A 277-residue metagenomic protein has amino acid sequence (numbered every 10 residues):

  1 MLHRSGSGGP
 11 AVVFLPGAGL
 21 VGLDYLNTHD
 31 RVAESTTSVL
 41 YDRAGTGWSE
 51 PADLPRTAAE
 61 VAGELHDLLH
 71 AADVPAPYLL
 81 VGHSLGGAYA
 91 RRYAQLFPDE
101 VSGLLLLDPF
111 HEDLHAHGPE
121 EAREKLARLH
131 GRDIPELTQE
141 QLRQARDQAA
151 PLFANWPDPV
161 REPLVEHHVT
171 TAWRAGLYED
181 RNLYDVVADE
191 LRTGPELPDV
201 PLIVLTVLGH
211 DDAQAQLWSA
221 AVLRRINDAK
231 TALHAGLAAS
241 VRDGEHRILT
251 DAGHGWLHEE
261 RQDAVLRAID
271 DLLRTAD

Functional and structural regions predicted by a protein language model:
L2, V32, D42, L65 (+5 more regions): Generic structural signal for small/hydrophobic residues in well-ordered secondary structure, especially within
H3-E50, L96: Conserved HGGG/HGGXW glycine-rich cap/lid loop of the alpha/beta-hydrolase fold
F14-G17, S84, V207: Glycine-rich His-Gly loop
R43-V81, F97: Active-site loop/oxyanion-hole signature of alpha/beta-hydrolase fold enzymes
A76-G118: Conserved hydrolase catalytic core segment
L105-Q141: Flexible "cap/lid" loop of the alpha/beta hydrolase fold
W156-I248: Conserved serine/cysteine hydrolase catalytic core
S240-D277: Catalytic active-site module of serine/aspartate enzymes centered on a nucleophile-bearing elbow/loop
